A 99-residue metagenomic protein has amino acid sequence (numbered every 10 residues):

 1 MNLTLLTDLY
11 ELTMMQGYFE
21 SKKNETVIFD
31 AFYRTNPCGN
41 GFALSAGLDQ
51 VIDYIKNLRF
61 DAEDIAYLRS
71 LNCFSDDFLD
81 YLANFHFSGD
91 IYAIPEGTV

Functional and structural regions predicted by a protein language model:
M1-V99: Ordered alpha/beta subdomains of enzyme catalytic regions
